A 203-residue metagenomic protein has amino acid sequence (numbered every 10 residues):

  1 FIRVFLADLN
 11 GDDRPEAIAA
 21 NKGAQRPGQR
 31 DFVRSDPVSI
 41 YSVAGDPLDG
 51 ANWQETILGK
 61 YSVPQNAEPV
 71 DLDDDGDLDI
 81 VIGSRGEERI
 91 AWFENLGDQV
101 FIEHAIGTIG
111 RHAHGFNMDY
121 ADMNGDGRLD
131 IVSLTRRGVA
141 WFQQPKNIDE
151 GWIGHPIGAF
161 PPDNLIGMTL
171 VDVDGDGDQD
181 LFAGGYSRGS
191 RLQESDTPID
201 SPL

Functional and structural regions predicted by a protein language model:
F1-L203: Beta-propeller-forming repeat regions
